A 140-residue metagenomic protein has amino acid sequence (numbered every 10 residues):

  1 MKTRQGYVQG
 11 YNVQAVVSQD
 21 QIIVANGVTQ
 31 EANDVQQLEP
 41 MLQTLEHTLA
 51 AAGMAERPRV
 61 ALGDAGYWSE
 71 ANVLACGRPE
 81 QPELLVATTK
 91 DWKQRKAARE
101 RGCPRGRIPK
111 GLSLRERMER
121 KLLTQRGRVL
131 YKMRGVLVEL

Functional and structural regions predicted by a protein language model:
M1-L140: Anion-binding and metal-coordination hotspots
